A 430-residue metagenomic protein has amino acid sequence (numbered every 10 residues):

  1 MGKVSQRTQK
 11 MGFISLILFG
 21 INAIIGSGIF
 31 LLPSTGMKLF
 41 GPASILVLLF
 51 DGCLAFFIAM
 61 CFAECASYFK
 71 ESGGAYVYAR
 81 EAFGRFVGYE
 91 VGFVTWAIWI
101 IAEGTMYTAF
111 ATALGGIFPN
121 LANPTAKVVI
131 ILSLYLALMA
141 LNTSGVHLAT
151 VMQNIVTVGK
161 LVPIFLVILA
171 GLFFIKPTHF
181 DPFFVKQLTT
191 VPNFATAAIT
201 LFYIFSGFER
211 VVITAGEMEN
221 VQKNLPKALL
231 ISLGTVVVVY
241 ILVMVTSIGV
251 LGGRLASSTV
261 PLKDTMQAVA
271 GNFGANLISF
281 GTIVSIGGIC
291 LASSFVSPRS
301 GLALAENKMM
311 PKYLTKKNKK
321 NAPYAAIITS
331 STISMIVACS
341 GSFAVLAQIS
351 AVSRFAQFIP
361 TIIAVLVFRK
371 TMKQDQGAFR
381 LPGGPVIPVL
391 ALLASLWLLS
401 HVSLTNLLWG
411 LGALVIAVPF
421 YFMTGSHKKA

Functional and structural regions predicted by a protein language model:
M1-S34, K38-P42, L49, A55-M60 (+6 more regions): Membrane-interface "cap" regions at the ends of multi-pass membrane proteins
M1-V4, R80, Y107-I130, P163 (+4 more regions): Helix-loop-helix connectors at the membrane interface of multi-pass transporters/channels
G2-T8, S44-I45, L49, L121-A126 (+1 more regions): Helix-loop-helix junctions that connect adjacent transmembrane segments in multi-pass membrane transporters
K10-G20, G84-A97, I130-L134, L188-L201 (+4 more regions): Select transmembrane alpha-helical segments in multipass membrane proteins
T35-L39, V47, F56-Y135, M139-T143 (+3 more regions): Hydrophobic transmembrane alpha-helices that form the core helical bundles of multi-pass secondary transporters
V77-Y78, G115-N120, A228-L291, M309-V345 (+1 more regions): TM-loop-TM module centered on a large, flexible mid-protein loop between adjacent transmembrane helices in multi-pass
A111, T125-I175, L188-T189, L229 (+4 more regions): Membrane-interface loop-to-helix entry segments
L188, Y313-Y324, F358-L407, H427-A430: C-terminal membrane-solvent junction of multi-pass transporters and transport-like membrane proteins
